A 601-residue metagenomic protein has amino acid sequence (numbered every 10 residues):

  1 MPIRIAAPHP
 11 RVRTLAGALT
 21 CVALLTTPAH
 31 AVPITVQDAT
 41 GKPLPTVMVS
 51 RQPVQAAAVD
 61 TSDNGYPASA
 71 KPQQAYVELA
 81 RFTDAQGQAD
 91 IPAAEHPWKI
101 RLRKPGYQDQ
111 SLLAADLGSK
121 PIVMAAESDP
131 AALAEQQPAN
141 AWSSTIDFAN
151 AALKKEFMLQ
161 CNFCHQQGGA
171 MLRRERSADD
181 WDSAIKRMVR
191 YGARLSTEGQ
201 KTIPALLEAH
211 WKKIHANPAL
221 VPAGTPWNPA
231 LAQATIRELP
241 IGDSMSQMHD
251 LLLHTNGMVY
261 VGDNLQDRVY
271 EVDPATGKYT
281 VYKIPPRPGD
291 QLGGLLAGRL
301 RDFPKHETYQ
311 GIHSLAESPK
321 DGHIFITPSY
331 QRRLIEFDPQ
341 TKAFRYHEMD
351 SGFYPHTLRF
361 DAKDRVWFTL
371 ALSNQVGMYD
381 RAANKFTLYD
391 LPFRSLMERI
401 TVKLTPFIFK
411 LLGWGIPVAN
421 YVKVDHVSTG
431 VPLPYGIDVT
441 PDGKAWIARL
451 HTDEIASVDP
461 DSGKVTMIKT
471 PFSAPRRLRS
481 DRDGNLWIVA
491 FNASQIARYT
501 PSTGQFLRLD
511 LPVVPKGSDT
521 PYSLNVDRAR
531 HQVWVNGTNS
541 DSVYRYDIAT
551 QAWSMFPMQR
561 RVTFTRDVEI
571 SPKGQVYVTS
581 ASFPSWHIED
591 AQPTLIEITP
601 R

Functional and structural regions predicted by a protein language model:
V32-P45, N64: Structural motif
Q55-P92: Short, acidic Ser/Thr/Gly-rich low-complexity loop/linker segments typical of extracellular and cell-surface proteins
Y76, W98-L113: A short, solvent-exposed loop/turn motif at the edges and junctions of modular extracellular/periplasmic domains
F157-G168, I203: The canonical Cys-X-X-Cys-His
S244-T255, P288-P319, S351-K363, S395-P441 (+3 more regions): Beta-rich, blade/repeat-based domains predominating in secreted/periplasmic proteins but also intracellular
V259-L265, T308-Q310, S318, I324-Y330 (+6 more regions): Conserved beta-strand positions in repeat-built beta-propeller and related beta-rich domains
D273-G277, D338-K342, D380-N384, D459-G463 (+3 more regions): Short loop/turn segments that connect beta-strands within beta-propeller blades
T565-R601: Blade-level signature of beta-propeller repeat domains, shared across WD40, Kelch, NHL, RCC1 and BNR/Asp-box propellers
